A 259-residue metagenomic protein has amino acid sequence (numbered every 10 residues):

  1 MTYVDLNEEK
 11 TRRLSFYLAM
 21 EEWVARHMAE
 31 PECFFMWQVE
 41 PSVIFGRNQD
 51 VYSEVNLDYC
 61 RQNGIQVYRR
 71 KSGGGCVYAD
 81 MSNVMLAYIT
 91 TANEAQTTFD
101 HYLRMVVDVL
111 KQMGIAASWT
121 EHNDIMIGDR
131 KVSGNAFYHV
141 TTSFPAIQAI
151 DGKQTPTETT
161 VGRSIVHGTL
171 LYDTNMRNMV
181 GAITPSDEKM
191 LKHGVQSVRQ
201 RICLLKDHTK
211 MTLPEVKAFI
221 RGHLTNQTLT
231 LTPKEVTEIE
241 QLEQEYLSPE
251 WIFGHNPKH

Functional and structural regions predicted by a protein language model:
M1-Y52, F137, R199-H259: Active-site loop/lid in soluble adenylation, ligation, and acyl-transfer enzymes
S53-C76: Active-site cofactor/substrate anionic-group-binding motifs, chiefly glycine- and Lys/Arg-rich phosphate-binding loops
S53-V55, E94-F99, N178, T212-E215: Short, conserved charged micro-motifs
R70-M85, I125-I127, K153-E158, S164: FAD-binding core of FAD-dependent oxidoreductases, characterized by glycine-rich FAD pyrophosphate-binding loops
K71-T90, E188-K206: Residues forming anionic-ligand binding surfaces in small-molecule and nucleic-acid pockets of primarily soluble enzymes
N83-M126: Contiguous, small/hydrophobic- and glycine-enriched helical/loop subdomains that border and often "cap" functional
Y138-T141, E158-K217: A structural signal for small-residue-enriched, beta-sheet-centric alpha/beta enzyme cores and oligomeric scaffold folds
T142-T160: Intrinsic disorder/low-complexity segments
